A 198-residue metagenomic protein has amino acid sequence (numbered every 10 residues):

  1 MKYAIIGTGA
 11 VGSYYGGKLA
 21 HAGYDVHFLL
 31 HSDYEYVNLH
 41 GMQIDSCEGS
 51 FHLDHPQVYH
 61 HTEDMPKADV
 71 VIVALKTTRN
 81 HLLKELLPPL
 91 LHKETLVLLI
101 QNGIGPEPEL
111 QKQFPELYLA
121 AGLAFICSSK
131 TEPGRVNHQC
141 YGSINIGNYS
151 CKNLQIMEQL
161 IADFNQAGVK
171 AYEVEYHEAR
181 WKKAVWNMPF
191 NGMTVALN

Functional and structural regions predicted by a protein language model:
M1, D69, G142: Nucleotide donor/acceptor-binding cores
M1-L53: NAD(P)+-binding Rossmann beta1-loop-alpha1 motif at the extreme N-terminus of oxidoreductases
I5, H27-L30, V73-A74, L99-I100 (+3 more regions): Active-site-adjacent beta-strand anchor residues
H27, Y59, A120, A171-V174: General small-molecule cofactor/ligand-binding pocket signal
L30, E48, T62, Q101 (+4 more regions): Residues at the C-termini of beta-strands that transition into short coil/loop
S32-Y36, T78-R79, G105, A179: Short alpha-helical
F51-R135: Rossmann-like NAD(P)(H) cofactor-binding subdomain of soluble oxidoreductases
L90, Q113-Y118, P133-P189, M193-N198: Internal alpha-helical scaffold of NAD(P)-dependent oxidoreductase catalytic cores
